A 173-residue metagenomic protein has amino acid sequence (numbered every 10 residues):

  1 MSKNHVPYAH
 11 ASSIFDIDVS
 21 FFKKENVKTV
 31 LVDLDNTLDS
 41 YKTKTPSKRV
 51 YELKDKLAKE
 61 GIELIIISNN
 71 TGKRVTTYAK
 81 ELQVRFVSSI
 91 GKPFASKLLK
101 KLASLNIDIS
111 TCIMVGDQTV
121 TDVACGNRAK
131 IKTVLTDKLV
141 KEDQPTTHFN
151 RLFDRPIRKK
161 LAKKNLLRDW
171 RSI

Functional and structural regions predicted by a protein language model:
S2-V32, T43-K44, V50-I67, G72-M114 (+1 more regions): Asp-based, Mg2+/Mn2+-dependent phosphohydrolase catalytic module
